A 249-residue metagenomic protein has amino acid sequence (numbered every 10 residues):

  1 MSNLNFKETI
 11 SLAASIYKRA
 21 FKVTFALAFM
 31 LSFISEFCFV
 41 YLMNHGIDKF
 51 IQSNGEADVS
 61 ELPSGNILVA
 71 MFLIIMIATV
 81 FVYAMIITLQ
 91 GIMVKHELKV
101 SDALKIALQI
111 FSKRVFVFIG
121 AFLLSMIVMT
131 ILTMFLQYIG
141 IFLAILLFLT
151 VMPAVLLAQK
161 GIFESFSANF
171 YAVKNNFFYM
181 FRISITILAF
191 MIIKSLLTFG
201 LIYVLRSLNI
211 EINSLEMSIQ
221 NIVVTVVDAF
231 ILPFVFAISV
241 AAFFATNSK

Functional and structural regions predicted by a protein language model:
M1-I47, V100-K105, I141-I212, N221-V224: Nonpolar helix-loop interface/hinge motif
H45, S248-K249: Membrane-interface capping segments at transmembrane-helix boundaries
I47-N66, E211-N213: Perimembrane loop-to-helix junctions flanking transmembrane segments
N54-E56, L68-F72, R114-V117, T133 (+1 more regions): Short acidic/polar alpha-helix capping motifs at helix-coil junctions
S64-L98, M126-S167, E216-S248: Selective recognition of hydrophobic, aromatic-rich stretches within alpha-helical transmembrane segments of polytopic
L68, K105-V128: A conserved helix-loop-strand patch within extracytoplasmic ligand-binding domains of the periplasmic binding
M93-Q109, E211, K249: Cytoplasmic juxtamembrane regions at transmembrane-helix boundaries
